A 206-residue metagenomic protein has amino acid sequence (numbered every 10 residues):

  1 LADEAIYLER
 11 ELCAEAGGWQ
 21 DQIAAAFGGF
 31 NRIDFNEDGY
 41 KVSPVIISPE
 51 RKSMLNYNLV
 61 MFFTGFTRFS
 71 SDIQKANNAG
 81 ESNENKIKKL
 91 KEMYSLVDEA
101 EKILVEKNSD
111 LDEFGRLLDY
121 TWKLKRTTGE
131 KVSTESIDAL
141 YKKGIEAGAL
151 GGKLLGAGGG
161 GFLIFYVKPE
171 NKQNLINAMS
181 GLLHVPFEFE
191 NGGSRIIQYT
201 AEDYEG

Functional and structural regions predicted by a protein language model:
D3-A16, Q20-G151, I164-G206: C-terminal nucleotide
G160: Glycine-rich active-site/cofactor-binding loop and its immediate structural neighborhood
